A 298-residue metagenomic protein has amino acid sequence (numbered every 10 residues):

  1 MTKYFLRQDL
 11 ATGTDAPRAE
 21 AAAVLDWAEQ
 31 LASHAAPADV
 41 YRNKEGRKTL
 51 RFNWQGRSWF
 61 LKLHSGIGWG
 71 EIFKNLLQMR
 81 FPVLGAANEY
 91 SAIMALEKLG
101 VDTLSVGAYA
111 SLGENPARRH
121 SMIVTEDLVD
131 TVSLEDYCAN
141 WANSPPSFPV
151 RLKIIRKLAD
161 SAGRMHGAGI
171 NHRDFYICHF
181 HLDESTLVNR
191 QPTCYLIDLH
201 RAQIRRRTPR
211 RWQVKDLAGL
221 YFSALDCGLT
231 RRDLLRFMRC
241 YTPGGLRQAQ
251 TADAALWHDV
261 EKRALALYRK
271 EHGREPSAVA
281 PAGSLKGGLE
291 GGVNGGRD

Functional and structural regions predicted by a protein language model:
M1-P37: Juxta-kinase regulatory segment immediately upstream of eukaryotic protein kinase catalytic domains
W27-L134, G167, D298: Conserved ATP-binding subdomain of kinase catalytic cores across diverse folds
I67-L84, N115-R118, V214, D259-R274 (+1 more regions): Alpha-helical membrane-targeting segments
A86, A92-A95, L99-D102, Y137-R173: Conserved kinase catalytic-core helix
E114-R119, S185-T193: Short, solvent-exposed loop/turn segments that connect beta-strands within catalytic domains and beta-strand-rich
F175, F180-T186: Hydrophobic residue at the +6 position relative to the catalytic HRD Asp in the kinase catalytic loop
T186-V188, P281-R297: Intrinsically disordered, low-complexity terminal tails and inter-domain linkers enriched for S/T/G/P/D/E
Y195-D259: C-lobe/activation-segment region of protein kinase-like
